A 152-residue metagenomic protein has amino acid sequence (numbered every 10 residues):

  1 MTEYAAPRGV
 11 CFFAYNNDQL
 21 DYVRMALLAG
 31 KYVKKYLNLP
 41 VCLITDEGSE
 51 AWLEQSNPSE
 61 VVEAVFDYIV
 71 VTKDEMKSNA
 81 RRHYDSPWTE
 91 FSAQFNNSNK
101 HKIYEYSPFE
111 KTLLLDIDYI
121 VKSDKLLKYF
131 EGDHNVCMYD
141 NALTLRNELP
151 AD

Functional and structural regions predicted by a protein language model:
M1-D152: Glycosyltransferase catalytic domains, chiefly GT-A lineage
